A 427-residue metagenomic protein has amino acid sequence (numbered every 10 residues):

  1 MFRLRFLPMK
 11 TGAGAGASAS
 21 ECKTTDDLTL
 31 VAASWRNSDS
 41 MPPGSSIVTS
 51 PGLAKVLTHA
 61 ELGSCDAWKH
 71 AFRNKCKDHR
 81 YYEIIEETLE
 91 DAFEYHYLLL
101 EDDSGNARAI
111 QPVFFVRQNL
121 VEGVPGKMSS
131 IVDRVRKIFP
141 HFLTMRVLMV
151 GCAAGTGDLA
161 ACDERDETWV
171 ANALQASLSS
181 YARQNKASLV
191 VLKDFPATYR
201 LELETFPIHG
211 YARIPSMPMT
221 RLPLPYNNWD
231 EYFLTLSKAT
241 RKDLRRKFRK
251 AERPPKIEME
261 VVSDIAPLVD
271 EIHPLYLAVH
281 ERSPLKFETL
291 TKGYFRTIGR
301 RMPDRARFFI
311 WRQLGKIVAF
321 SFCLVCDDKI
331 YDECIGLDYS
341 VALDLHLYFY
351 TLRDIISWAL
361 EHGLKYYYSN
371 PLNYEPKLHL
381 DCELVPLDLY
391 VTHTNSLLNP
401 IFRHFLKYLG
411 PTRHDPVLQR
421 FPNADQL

Functional and structural regions predicted by a protein language model:
F2-K10, C22-P51, F115-N119, T156 (+5 more regions): Active-site/acyl-donor-binding loops of N-acyltransferases
R3-F6, D27-T29, V56, K137 (+3 more regions): Acidic/proline-rich low-complexity IDRs
G14-S18: Intrinsically disordered, low-complexity segments enriched in serine/proline and basic residues
T49-S130, S179-S180, S188-L343, D425-L427: A conserved beta-strand-loop-helix scaffold within acyl/acetyltransferase catalytic domains
D91, S129-I131, F139-V147, R221-P225 (+8 more regions): Short C-terminal domain-edge/linker segments immediately following a structured domain
E94-Y95, D102, R108, F115-R213 (+1 more regions): Acyl-donor binding region in acyl/amide transferases
L277-P284, G299-P303, K316, F322-C323 (+8 more regions): Hydrophobic alpha-helix feature that most strongly marks membrane-spanning transmembrane helices and their immediate
